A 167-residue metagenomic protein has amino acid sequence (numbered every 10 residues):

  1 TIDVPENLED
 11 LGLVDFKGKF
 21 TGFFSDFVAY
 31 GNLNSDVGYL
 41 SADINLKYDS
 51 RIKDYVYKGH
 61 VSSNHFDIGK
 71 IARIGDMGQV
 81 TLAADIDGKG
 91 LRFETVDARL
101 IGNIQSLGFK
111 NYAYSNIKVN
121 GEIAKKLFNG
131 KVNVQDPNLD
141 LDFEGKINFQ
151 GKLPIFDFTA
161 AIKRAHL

Functional and structural regions predicted by a protein language model:
T1-L167: Interface amphipathic segments
